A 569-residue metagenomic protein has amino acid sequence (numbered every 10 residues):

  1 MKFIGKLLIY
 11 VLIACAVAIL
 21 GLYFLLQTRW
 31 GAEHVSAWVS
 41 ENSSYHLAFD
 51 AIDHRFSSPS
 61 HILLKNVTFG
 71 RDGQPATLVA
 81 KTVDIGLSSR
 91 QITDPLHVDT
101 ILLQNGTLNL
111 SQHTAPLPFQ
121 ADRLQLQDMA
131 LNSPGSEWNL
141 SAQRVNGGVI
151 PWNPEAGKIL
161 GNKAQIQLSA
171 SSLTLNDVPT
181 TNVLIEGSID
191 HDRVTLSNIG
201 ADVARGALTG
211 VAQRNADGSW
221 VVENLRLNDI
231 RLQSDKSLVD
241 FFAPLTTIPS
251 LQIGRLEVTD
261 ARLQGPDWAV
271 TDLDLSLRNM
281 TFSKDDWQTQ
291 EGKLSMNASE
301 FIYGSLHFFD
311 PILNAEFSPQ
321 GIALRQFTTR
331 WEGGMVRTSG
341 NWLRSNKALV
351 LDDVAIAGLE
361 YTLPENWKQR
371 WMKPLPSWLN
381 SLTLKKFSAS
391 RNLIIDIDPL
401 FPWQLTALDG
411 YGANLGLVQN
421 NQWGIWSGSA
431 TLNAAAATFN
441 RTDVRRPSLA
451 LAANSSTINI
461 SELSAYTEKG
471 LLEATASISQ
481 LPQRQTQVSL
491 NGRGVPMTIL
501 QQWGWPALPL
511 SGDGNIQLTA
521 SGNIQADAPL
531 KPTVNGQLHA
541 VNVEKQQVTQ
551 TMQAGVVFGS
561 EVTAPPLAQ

Functional and structural regions predicted by a protein language model:
M1-V17: N-terminal Sec-pathway targeting helices
I19-H113, A156, L173-V183, L208 (+4 more regions): Terminal hydrophobic membrane-targeting helix
H61, N66-T68, R123-A130, L160-R193 (+5 more regions): Small-residue helix/turn framework positions
P75-L78, E137-N139, A207, M335 (+2 more regions): Short, mixed charged/polar active-site loops that provide acid/base catalysis or chelate metal/phosphate cofactors
L87-Q91, P151, T281, N414-Q419 (+1 more regions): Outer-membrane beta-barrel proteins
T107, H113-N146: Non-cytosolic head/periplasmic domains of membrane-anchored proteins
A130-V145, Q264-F282, D396-L415: Short, solvent-exposed loop/hinge segments that bridge or flank secondary-structure elements
S283, N414-G416, V541-Q546: Eukaryote-specific, cytoplasm-facing alpha-helical/coiled-coil scaffolding segments in long proteins
